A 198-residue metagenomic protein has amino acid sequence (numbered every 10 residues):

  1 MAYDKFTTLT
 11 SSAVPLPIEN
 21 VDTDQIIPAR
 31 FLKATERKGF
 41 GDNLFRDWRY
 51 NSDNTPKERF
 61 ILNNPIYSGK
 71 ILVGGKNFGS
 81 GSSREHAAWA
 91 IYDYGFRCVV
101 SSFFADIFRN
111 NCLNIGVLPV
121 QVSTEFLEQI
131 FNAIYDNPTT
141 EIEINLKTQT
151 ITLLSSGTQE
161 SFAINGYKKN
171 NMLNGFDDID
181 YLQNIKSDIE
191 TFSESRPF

Functional and structural regions predicted by a protein language model:
M1-F198: Cytosolic catalytic domains that perform sulfur/thiol-centered chemistry
